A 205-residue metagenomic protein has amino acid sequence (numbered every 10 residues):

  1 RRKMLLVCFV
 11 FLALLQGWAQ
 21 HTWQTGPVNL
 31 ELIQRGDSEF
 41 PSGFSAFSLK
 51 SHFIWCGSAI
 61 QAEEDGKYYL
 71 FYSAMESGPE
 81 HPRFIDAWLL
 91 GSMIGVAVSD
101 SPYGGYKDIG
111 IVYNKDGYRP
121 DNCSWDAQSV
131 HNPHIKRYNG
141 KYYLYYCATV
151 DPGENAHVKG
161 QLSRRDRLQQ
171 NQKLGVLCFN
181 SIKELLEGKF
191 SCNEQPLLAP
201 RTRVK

Functional and structural regions predicted by a protein language model:
R1-L5: Bacterial N-terminal signal peptides that target proteins for export
L6-L14: Bacterial N-terminal signal peptides
L15-A19: Sec/Tat signal peptide C-region and signal peptidase I cleavage site
Q20-Q128, K136-K205: Beta-rich carbohydrate-recognition and catalytic domains
